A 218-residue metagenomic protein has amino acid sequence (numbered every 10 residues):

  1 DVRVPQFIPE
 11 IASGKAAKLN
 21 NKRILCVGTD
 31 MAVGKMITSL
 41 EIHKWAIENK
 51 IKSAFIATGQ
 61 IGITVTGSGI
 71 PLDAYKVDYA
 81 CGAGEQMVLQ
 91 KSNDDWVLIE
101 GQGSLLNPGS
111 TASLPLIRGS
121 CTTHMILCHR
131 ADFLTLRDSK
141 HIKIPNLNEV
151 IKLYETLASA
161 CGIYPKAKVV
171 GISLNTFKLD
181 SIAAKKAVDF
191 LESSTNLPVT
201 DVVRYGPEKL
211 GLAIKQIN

Functional and structural regions predicted by a protein language model:
P5-L25, T29-V33, I37-N218: Flexible phosphate-sensing "switch/lid" loops adjacent to ATP/NTP-binding sites across phosphate-transfer
